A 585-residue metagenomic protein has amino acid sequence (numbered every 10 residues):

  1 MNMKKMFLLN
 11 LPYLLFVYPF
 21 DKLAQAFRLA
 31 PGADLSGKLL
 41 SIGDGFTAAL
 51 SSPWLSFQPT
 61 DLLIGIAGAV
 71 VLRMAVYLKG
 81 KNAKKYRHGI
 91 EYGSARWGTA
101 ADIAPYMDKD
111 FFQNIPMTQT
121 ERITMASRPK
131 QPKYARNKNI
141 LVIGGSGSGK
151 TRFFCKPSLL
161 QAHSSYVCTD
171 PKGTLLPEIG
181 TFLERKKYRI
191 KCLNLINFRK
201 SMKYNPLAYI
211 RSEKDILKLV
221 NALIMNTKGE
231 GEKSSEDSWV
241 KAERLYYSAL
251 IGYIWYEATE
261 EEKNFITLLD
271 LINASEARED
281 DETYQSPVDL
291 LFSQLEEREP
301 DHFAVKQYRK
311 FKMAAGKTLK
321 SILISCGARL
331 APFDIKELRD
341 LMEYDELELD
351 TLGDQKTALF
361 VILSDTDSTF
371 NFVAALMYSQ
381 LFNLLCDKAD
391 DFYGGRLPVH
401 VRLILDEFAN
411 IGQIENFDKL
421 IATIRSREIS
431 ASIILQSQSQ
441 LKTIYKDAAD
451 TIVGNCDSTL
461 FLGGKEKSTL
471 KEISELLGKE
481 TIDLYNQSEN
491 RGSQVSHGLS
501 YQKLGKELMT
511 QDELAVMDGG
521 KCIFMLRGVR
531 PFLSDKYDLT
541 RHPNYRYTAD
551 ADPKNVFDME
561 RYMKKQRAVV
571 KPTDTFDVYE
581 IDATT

Functional and structural regions predicted by a protein language model:
M1-S148, R152-C155, K479, N490-R491 (+3 more regions): Basic- and hydrophobic-enriched, low-structure N-terminal and domain-boundary segments that flank ATP-binding catalytic
P19-D21, Q25, R136-I429, I444 (+5 more regions): P-loop NTPase motor domains
W54, W97, W239, W255 (+2 more regions): A residue-identity detector for tryptophan
T99-Y106, Q119-P132, R152-F153, T318-I324 (+6 more regions): A broad, low-specificity signal for short, low-complexity segments enriched in glycine/proline and polar/charged
P105-Y106, F372, F408, G464: A short glycine-/small-residue-rich loop at the edge of a beta-strand within enzyme catalytic domains
F111, I115-M117, F372-Q380, I473: Conserved long hydrophobic alpha-helices within structured protein cores
I421-I523: Conserved ATP-driven motor cores of ASCE-family P-loop NTPases powering translocation/secretion/packaging/pilus
